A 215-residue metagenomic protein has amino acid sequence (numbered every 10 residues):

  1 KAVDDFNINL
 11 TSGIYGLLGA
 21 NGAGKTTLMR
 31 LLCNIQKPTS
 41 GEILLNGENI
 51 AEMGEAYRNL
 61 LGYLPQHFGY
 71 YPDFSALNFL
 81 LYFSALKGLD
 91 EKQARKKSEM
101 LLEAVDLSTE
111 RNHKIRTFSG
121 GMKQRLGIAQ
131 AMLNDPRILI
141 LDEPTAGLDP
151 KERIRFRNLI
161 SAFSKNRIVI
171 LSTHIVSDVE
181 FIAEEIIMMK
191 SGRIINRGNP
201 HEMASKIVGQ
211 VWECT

Functional and structural regions predicted by a protein language model:
C33: Helix-to-loop junction immediately C-terminal to a conserved catalytic motif
G41-E52, A56-Y57: Conserved ABC transporter NBD signature motif
L81, A85, K92-E110: Conserved ABC ATPase "signature" region
K114-F118: Conserved ABC ATPase signature
L139-D142: Catalytic Walker B motif of ABC-type/P-loop ATPase nucleotide-binding domains
F156-T215: ABC transporter nucleotide-binding domain
